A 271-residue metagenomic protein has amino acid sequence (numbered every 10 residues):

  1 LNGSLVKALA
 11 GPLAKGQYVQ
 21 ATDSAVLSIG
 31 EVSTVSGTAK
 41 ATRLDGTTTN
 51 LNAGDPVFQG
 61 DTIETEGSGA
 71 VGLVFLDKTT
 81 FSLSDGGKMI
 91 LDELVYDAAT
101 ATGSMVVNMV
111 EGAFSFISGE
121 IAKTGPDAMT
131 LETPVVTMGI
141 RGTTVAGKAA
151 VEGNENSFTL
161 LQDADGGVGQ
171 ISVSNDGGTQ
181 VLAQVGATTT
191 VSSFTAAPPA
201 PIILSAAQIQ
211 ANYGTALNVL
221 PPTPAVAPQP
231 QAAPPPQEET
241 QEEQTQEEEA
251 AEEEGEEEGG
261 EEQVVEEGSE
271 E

Functional and structural regions predicted by a protein language model:
L1-L27, T48-N52, L76, S84 (+3 more regions): C-terminal interaction modules
A25-V35: Polar/acidic, low-complexity leader/linker segments enriched in S/T/G and N/D
S33-T48: Short, basic/aromatic beta-hairpin or loop at an interaction surface
T34, D85, M109-E111, G142 (+2 more regions): Flexible glycine-/small-residue-rich
G37, I63, G67-G72, T80-M138 (+1 more regions): Short, small-residue-rich packing micro-motifs
T42-G46, F75, G119-I121: Flexible, membrane-facing loop/turn or short amphipathic-helix motifs that contact lipid bilayers or gate lipid-binding
L44-G60, E64-A70: N-terminal post-signal-peptidase region of extra-cytosolic proteins
